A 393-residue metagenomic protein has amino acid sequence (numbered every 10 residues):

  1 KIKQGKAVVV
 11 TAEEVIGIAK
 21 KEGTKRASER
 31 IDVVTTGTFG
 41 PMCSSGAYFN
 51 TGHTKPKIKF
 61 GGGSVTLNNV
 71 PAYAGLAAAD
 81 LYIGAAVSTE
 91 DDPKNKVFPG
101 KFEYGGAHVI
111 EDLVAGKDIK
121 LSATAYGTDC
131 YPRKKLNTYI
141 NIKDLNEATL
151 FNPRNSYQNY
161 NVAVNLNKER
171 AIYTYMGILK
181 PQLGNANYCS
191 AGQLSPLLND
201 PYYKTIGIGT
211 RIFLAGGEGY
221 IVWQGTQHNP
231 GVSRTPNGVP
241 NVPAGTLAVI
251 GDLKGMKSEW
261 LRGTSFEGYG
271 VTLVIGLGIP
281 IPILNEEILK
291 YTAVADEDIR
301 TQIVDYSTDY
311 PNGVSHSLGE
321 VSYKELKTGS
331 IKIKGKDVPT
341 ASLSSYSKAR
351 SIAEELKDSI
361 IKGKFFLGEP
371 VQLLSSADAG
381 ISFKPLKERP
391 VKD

Functional and structural regions predicted by a protein language model:
K6-D393: Anaerobic metallocofactor- and corrinoid-dependent redox/one-carbon enzyme cores, especially those from methanogenesis
